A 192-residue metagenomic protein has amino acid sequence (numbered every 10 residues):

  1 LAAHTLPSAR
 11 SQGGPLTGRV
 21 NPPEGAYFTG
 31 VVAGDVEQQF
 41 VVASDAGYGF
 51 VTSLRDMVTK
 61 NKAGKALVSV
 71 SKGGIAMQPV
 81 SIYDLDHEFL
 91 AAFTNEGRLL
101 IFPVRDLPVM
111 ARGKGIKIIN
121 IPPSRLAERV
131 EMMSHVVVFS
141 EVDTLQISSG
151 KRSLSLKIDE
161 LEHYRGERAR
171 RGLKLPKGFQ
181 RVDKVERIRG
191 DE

Functional and structural regions predicted by a protein language model:
L1-E192: Short, structured "edge-of-domain" segments at secondary-structure transitions
